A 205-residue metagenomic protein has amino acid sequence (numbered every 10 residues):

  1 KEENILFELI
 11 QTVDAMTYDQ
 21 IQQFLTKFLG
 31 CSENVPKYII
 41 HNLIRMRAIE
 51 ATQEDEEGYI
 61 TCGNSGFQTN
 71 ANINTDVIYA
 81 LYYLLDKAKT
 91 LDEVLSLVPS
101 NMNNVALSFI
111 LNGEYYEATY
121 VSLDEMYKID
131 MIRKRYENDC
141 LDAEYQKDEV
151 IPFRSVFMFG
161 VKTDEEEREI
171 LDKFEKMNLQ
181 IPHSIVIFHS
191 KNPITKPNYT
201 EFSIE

Functional and structural regions predicted by a protein language model:
K1-E2, F7, Q11-T12, I21 (+3 more regions): Extended tandem-repeat scaffolds
K1-T69: Nuclease-adjacent, charged terminal/linker segments that flank catalytic cores
F7, K37, Y82, R168-D172: Generic detector of well-ordered alpha-helical segments enriched in charged/polar residues, highlighting helical
D76-E165: Exposed, interaction-prone assembly regions rather than primary DNA-binding/catalytic cores
C140-E205: C-terminal regulatory/effector modules of DNA-binding transcriptional regulators
